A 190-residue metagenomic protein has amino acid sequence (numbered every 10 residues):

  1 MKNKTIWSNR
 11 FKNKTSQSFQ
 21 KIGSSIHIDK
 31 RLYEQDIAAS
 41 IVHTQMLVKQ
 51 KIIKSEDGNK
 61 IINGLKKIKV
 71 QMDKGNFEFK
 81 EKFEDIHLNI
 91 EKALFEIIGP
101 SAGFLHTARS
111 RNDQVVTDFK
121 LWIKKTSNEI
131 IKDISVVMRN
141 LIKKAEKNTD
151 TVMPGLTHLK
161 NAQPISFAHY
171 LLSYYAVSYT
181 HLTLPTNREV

Functional and structural regions predicted by a protein language model:
M1-L182: A helix-coil-helix interface module used to build multimeric assemblies and to scaffold catalytic/cofactor sites
H181-V190: Single conserved hydrophobic/aromatic residue that forms the stacking wall/gate of nucleotide- or nucleobase-binding
